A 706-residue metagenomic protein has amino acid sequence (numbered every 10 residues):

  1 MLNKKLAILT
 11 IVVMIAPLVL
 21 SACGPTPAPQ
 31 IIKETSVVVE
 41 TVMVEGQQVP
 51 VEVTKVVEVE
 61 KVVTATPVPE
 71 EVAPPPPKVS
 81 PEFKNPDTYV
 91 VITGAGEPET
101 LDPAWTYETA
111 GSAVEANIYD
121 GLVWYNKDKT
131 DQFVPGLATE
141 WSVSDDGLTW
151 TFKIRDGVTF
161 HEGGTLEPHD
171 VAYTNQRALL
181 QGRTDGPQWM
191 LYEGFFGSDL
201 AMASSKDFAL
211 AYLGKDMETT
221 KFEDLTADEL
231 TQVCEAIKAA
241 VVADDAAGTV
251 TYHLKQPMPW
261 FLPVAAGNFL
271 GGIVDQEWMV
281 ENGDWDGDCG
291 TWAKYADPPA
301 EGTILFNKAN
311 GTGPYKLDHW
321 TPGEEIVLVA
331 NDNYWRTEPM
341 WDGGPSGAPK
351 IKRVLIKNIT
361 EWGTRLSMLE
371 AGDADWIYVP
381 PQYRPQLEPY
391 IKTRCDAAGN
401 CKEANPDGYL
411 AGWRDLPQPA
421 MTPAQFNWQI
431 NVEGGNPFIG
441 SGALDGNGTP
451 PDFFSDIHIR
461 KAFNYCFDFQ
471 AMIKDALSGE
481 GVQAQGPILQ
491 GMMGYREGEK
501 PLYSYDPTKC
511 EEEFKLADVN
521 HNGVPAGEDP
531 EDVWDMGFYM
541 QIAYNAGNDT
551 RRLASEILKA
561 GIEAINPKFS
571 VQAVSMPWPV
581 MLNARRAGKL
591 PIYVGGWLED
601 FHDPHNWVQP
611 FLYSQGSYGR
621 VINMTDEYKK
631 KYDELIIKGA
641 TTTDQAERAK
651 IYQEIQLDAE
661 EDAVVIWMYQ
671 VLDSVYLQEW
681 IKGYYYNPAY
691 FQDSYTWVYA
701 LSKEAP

Functional and structural regions predicted by a protein language model:
M1-N3: N-terminal secretory signal peptides that target proteins for export/translocation
K5-I8, I15-T26, T41-E82, K127-K129 (+12 more regions): Extracytoplasmic/periplasmic ligand-capture domains
G24-V38: Short, low-complexity, disordered segments immediately C-terminal to signal peptides in bacterial exported proteins
I92-D145, Q176, N310: N-terminal lobe/hinge region of extracytoplasmic solute-binding protein
R183-T291, T321: Surface-exposed binding/hinge segments that line and control ligand-binding clefts or catalytic entry sites
D288, E480-E499, S674-E679: Mature extracytoplasmic/periplasmic domains
L612, V675-P706: Long beta-strand-rich cores associated with HINT superfamily self-processing modules
M668: Active-site-proximal polar cores
